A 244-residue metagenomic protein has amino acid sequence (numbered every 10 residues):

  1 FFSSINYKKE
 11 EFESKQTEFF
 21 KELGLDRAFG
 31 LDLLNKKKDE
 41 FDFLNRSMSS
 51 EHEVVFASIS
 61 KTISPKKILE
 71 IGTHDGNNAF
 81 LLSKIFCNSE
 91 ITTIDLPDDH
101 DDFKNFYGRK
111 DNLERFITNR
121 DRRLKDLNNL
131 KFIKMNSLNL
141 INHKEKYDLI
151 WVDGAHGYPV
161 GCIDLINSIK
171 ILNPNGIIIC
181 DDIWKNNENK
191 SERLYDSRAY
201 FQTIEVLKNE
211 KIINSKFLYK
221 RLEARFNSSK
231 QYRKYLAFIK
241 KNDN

Functional and structural regions predicted by a protein language model:
F1-F43: Rossmann-like AdoMet
D42-S47, E53-N244: S-adenosylmethionine/decaboxylated-SAM
